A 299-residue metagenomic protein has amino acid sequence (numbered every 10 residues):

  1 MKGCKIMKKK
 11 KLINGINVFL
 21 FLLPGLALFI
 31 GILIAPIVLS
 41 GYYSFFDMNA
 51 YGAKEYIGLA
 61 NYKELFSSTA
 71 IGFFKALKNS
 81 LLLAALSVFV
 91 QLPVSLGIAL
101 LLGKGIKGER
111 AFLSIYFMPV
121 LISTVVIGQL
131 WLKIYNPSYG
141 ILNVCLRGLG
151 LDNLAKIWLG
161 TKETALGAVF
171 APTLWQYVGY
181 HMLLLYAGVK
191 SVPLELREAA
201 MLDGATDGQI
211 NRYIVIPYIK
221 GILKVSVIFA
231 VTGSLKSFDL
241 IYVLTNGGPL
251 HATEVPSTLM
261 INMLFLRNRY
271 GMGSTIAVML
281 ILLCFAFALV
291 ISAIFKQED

Functional and structural regions predicted by a protein language model:
M1-I13: Short, Lys/Arg-rich, polar N-terminal cytosolic tail immediately upstream of the first transmembrane signal-anchor
K10-D299: A structural signal for multi-pass alpha-helical bundles of membrane permease subunits that mediate small-molecule
